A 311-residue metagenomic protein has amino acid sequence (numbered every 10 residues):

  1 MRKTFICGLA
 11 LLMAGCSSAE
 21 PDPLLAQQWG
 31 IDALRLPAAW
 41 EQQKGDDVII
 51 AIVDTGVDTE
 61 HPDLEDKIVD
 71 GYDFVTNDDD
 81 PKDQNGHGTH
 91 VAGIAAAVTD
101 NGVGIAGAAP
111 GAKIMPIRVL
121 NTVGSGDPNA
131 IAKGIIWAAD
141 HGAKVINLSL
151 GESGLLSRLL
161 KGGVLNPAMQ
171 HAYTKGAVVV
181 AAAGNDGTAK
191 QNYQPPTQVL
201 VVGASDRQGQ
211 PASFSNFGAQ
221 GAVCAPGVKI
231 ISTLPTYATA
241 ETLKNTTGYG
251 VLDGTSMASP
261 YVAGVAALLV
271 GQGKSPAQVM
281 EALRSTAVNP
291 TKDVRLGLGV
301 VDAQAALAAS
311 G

Functional and structural regions predicted by a protein language model:
M1-T4: Positively charged n-region of N-terminal signal peptides that target proteins for export
L9, C16, Q28, R35 (+7 more regions): C-terminal subdomain of the subtilisin-like protease fold in secreted/lumenal serine endopeptidases
L11-A14, V223: Hydrophobic core
C16-I49, P62-D63, A130, K244-N245 (+1 more regions): Protease zymogen maturation seam
P37-I50, V57-D70, D78-P128, P195-Q198 (+4 more regions): Subtilisin-like serine protease catalytic core
I49-V53, D70-D73, G93, A106-G107 (+7 more regions): Structural recognition of the beta-strand scaffold that forms the well-ordered cores of secreted hydrolase catalytic
A92-A95, M115-N121, S213, G227-V300 (+1 more regions): Hydrolase catalytic cores
I117-Q198, Q208-P211, F217, L243-S259 (+1 more regions): Substrate-binding/access-modulating region of protease and related hydrolase catalytic domains
